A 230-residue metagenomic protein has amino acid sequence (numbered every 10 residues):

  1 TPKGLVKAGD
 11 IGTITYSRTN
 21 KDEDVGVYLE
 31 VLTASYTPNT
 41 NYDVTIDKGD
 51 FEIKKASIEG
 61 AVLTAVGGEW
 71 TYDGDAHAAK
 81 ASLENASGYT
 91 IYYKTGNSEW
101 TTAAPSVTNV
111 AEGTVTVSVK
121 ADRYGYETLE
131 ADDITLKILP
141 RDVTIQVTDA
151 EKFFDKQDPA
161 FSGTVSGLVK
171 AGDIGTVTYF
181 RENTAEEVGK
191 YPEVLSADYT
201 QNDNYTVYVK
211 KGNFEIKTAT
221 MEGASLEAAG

Functional and structural regions predicted by a protein language model:
T1-G230: Solvent-exposed beta-strand/loop surfaces, strongest in extracytoplasmic domains of secreted and cell-surface proteins
